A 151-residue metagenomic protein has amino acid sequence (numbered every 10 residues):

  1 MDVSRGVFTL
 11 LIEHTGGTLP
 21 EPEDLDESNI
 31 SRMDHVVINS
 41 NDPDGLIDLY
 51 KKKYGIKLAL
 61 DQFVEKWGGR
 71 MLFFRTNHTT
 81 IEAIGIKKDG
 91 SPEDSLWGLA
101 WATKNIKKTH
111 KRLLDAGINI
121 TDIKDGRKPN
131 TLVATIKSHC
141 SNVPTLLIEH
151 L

Functional and structural regions predicted by a protein language model:
M1, R32-D42, G90-A116, I136: Vicinal oxygen chelate
M1-N29, K66-R75, E82, L114-L151: Vicinal oxygen chelate
L10-I47, W97-L99: N-terminal beta-strand motif that seeds the catalytic metal site of vicinal oxygen chelate
I30, K53-G55, E93: Alpha-helix termination/capping residues and helix-transition junctions
I38-T80, K108, D115, K128-A134: Core segments of cupin and vicinal oxygen chelate
T79, S95-L99, V143: A short pocket-lining beta-strand/turn micro-motif at the edge of beta-sheets
